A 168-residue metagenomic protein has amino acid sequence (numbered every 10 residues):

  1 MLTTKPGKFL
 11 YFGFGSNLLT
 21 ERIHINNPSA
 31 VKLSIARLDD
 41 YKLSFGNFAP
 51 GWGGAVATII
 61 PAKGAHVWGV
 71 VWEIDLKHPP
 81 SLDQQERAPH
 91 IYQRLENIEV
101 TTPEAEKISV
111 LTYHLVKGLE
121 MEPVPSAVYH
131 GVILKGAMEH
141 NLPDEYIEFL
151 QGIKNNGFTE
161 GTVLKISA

Functional and structural regions predicted by a protein language model:
L2-A168: Glycine-aromatic micro-motifs
